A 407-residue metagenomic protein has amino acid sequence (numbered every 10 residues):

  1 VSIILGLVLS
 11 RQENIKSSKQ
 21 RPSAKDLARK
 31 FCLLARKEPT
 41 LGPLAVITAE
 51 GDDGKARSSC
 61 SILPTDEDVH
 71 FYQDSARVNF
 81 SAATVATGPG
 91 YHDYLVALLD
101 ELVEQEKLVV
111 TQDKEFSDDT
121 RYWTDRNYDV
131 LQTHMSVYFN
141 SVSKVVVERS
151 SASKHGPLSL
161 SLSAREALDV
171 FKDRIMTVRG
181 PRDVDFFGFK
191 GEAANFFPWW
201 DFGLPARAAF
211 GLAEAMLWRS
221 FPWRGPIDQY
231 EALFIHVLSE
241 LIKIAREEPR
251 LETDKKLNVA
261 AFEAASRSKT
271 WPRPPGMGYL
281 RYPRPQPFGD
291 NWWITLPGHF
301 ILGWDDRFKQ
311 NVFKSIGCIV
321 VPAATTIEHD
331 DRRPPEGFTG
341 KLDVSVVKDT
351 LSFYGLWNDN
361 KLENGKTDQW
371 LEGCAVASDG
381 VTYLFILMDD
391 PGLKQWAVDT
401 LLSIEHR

Functional and structural regions predicted by a protein language model:
V1-D53: Short, extreme N-terminal segment that most often corresponds to the first beta-strand
V1-R11, H70-V85, S378-L384: Glycine-rich, often proline-containing surface loops adjacent to acidic residues and nearby aromatics that form
L33-Y91: Short, intrinsically disordered low-complexity segments
S59-Y72, R126-T253, N258-V259, R267-G276 (+1 more regions): Aromatic/basic-lined ligand-recognition segments that form π-stacking hydrophobic pockets flanked by Lys/Arg to engage
F80-A86, T111, P322-A324, S378-P391 (+1 more regions): Short, well-ordered beta-strand elements
G90-V110: Ser/Thr/Pro-rich, low-complexity mucin-like regions that serve as glycosylated stalks/linkers or repetitive adhesive
P287-L342: Secretory pathway targeting signatures of secreted, lumenal, and periplasmic proteins
P334-Q395, D399: Signature of long, low-cysteine stretches enriched in small and polar/charged residues
